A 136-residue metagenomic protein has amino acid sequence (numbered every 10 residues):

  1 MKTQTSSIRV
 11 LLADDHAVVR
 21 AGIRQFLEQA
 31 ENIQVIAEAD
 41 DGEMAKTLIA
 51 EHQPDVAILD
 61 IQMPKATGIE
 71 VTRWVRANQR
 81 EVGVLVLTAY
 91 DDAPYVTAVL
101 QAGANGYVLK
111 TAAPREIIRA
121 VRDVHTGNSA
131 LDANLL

Functional and structural regions predicted by a protein language model:
A13-D14, A39, A57: Conserved sequence signature across two-component system core domains
D14, D60, T88: Active-site residues of response regulator receiver
V19, P64: The feature encodes the CheY-like receiver
N32-D40, L48: Short hydrophobic/Thr-rich beta-strand motif most characteristic of the beta2 strand and flanking loop of CheY-like
D41-M44, K65-E70: Acidic catalytic/metal-coordinating carboxylates
T47, I69-E81: Short amphipathic alpha-helix used as the core "switch/output" element in two-component signaling
D55-A57, I61-Q62: The short loop immediately C-terminal to the conserved phospho-acceptor aspartate in CheY-like receiver
P94-Q101, N105-L136: Short, flexible helix-to-coil linker/hinge segments that flank and couple to helix-turn-helix
